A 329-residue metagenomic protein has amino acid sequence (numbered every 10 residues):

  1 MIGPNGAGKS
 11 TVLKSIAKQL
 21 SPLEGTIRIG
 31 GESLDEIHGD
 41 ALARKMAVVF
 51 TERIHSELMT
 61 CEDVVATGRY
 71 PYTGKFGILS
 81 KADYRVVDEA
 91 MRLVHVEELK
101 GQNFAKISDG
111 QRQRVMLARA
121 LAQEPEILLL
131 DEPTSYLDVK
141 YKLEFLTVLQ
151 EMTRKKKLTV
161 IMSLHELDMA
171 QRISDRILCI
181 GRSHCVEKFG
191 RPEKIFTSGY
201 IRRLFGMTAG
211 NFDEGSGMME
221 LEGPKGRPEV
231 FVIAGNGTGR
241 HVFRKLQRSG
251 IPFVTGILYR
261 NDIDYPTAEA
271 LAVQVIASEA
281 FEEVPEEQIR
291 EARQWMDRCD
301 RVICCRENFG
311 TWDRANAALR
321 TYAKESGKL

Functional and structural regions predicted by a protein language model:
A17: Helix-to-loop junction immediately C-terminal to a conserved catalytic motif
G25-S33, L42: Conserved ABC transporter NBD signature motif
S33, L178, R182-K194: Conserved switch/coupling elements of ABC/ABC-like ATPase nucleotide-binding domains
A66, K81-K100: Conserved ABC ATPase "signature" region
E124: Conserved catalytic motifs of ABC-family nucleotide-binding domains
L128-E132: Catalytic Walker B motif of ABC-type/P-loop ATPase nucleotide-binding domains
F205-E286, C304-R306, G310-D313, L329: ABC ATPase nucleotide-binding domains
